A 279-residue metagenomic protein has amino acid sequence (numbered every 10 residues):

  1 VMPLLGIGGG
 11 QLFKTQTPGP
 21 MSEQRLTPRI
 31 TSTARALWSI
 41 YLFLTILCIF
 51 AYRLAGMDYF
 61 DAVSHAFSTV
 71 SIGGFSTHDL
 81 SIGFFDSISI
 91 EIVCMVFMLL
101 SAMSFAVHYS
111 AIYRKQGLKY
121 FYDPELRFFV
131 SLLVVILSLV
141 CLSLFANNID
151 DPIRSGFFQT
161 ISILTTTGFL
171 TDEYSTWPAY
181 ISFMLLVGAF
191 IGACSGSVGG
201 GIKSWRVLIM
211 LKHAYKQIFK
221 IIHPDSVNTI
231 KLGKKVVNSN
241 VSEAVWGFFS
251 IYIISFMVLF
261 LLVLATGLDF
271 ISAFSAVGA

Functional and structural regions predicted by a protein language model:
V1-A279: Membrane-proximal intracellular helices of multi-pass ion channels
